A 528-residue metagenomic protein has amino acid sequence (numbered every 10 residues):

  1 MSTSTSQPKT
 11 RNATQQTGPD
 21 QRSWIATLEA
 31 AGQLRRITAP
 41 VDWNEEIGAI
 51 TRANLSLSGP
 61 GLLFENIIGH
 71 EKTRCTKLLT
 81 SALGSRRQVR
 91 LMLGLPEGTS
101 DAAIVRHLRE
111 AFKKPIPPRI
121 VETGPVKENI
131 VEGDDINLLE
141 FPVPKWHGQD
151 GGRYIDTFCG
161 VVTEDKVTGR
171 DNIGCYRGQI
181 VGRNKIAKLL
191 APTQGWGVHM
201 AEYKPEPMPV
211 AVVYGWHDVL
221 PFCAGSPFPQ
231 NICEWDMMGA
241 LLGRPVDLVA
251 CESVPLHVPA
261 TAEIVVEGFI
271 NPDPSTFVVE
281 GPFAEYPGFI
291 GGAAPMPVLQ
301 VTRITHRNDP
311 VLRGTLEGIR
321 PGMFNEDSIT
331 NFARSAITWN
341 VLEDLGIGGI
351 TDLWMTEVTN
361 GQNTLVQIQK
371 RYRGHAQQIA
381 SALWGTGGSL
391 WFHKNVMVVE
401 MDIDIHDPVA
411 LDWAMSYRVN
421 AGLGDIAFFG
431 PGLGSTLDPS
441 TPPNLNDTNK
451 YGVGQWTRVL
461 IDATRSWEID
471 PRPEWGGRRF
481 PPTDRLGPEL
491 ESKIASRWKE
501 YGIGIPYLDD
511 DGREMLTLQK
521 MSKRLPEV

Functional and structural regions predicted by a protein language model:
S2-V528: Extended, highly charged
